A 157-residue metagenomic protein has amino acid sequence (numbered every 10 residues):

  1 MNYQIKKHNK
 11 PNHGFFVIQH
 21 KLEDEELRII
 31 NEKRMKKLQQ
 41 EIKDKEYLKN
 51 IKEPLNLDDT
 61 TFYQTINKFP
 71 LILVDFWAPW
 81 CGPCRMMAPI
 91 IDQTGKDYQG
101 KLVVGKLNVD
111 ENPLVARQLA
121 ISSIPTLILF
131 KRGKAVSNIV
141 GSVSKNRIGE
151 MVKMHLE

Functional and structural regions predicted by a protein language model:
M1-L73, P79, I90-D97, K101 (+3 more regions): Proteins that catalyze or organize thiol-disulfide redox chemistry and the adjacent proteostasis machinery handling
L73-V74, V104, L127: Hydrophobic beta-strand anchors of alpha/beta hydrolase catalytic cores
C81-C84: Hydrophobic heptad-repeat coiled-coil signature
V109: Hydrophobic anchor residue in the Rossmann-like NAD(P) cofactor-binding loop of oxidoreductases, predominantly
L119-F130: Structural micro-motif
